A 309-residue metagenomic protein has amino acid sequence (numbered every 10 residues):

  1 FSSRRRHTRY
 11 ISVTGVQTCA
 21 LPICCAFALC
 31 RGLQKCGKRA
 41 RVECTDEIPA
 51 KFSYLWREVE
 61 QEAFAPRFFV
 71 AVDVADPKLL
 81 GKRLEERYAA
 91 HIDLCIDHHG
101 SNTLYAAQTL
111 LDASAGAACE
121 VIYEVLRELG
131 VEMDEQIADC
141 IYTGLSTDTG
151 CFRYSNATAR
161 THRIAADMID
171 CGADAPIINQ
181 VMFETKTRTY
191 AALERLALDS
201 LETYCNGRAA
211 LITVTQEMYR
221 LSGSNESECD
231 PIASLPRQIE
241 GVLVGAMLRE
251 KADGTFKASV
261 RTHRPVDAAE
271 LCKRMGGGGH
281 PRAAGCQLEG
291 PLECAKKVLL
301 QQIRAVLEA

Functional and structural regions predicted by a protein language model:
S2-T14: Short, exposed "boundary/linker" segments that immediately precede the start of a downstream structural module
S12, V16-K51, A65-P66, T147-R274 (+1 more regions): Hydrophobic helix-and-loop "lid/oligomerization" segment in the mid-to-C-terminal part of catalytic domains
C25-A28, W56-E58, R83-R87, A107-L111 (+3 more regions): Short, glycine/charged-enriched secondary-structure capping and boundary segments
R31-G32, E85-L94, E128, A159-R160: A glycine- and small-aliphatic-rich helix-loop capping segment at beta-alpha/alpha-beta transitions that lines
E43, V70, I92-I96, Q108-L111 (+2 more regions): Hydrophobic/aromatic beta-strand patches that form the interior of the parallel beta-sheet core in alpha/beta enzyme
S53-Q108: Active-site cofactor/cluster-binding pocket
E62-A63, E85-Y88, N102-T103, M133-E135 (+3 more regions): Solvent-exposed alpha-helices and their adjacent loops that cap or buttress functional pockets in soluble metabolic
H99-I164: Short alpha-helices
